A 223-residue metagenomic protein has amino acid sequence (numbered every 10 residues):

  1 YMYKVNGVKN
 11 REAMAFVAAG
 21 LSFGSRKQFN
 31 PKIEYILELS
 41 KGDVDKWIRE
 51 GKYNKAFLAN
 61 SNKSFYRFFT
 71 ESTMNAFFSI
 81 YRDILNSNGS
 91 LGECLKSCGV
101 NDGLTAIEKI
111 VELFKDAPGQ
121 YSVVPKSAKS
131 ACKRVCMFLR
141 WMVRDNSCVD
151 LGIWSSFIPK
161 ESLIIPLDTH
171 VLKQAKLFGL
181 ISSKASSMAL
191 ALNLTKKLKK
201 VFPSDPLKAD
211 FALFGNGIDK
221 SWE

Functional and structural regions predicted by a protein language model:
Y1-E223: HhH-family (HhH-GPD) DNA N-glycosylase catalytic core used in base-excision repair
